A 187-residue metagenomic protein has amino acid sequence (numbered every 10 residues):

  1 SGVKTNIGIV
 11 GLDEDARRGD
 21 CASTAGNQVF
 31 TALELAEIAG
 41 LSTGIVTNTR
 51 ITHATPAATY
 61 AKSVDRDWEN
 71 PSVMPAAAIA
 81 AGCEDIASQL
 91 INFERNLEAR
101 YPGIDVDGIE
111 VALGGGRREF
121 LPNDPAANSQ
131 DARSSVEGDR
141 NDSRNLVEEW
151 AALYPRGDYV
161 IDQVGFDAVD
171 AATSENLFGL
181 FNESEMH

Functional and structural regions predicted by a protein language model:
S1-H187: Surface-exposed loop and adjacent secondary-structure segments within mature catalytic domains
